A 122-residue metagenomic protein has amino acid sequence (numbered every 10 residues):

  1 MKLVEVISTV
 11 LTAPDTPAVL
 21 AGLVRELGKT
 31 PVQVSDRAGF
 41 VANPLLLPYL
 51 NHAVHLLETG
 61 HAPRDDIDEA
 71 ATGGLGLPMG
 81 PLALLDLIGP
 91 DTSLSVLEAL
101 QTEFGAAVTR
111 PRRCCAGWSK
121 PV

Functional and structural regions predicted by a protein language model:
M1-K2, L45: A short, glycine/Asx- and small/polar-enriched loop/turn that sits immediately N-terminal to a beta-strand
K2-S8: Short beta-alpha connecting loops at secondary-structure transitions that line or flank enzyme active sites
S8-V19, R25-D36, F40, V54-T59 (+1 more regions): NAD(P)-dependent Rossmann-like dehydrogenase/reductase catalytic/cofactor-binding core
L45-Y49, L77: Alpha-helix N-cap/N′ positions at the starts of helices
